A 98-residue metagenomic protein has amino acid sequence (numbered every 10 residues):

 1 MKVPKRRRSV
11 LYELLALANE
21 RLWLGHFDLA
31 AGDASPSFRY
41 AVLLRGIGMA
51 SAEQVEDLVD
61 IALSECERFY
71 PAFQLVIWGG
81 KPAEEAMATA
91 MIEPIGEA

Functional and structural regions predicted by a protein language model:
M1-S35: Short, internal acidic amphipathic alpha-helical interface segments that mediate docking to partner proteins
R8, Y70, A83-E85: Alpha-helix initiation and N-capping motif
G25, G32, G46-G48, G79-G80 (+1 more regions): Residue-identity detector for glycine
S37, V42-W78: Long, amphipathic alpha-helical coupling/dimerization segments that relay conformational signals between
Q74-A98: Short, highly charged C-terminal tails/helix-capping segments
